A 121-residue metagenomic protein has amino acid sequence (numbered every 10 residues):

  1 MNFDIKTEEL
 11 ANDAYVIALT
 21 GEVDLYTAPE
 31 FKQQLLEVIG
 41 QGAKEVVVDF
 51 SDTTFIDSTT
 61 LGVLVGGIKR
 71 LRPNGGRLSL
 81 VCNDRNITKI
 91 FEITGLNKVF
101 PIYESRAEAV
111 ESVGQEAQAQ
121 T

Functional and structural regions predicted by a protein language model:
M1-T7, L35-L36, D57, V110: Short low-complexity stretches enriched in small and charged residues
F3-Q33: STAS-typified acidic loop motif
K6-E8, V81, Y103: General small-molecule cofactor/ligand-binding pocket signal
A11-N12, S51, A107: Conserved catalytic submotifs in the C-terminal HATPase_c
A14, A18, T53-F55, S112: Secondary-structure boundary/capping motif
A18, G95-K98, S105: Residue-level signal for pocket-adjacent positions within structured domains
L25-F100: Amphipathic alpha-helical interaction surfaces in cytosolic regulatory modules
I102-T121: A charged, well-structured terminal subsegment
